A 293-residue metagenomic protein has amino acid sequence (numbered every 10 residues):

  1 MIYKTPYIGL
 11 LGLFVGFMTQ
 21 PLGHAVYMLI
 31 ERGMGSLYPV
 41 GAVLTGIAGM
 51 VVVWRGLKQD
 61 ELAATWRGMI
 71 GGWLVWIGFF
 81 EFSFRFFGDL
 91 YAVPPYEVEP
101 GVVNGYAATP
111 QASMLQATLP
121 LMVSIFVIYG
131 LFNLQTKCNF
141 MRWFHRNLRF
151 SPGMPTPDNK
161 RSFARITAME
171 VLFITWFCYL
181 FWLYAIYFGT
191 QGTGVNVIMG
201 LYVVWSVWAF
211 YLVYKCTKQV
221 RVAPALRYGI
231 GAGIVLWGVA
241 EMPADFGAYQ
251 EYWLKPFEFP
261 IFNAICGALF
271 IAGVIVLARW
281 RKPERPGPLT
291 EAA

Functional and structural regions predicted by a protein language model:
M1-M34, G287-A293: N-terminal signal-anchor module of multipass membrane proteins
L10-L29, G71-F79, V123, V127 (+2 more regions): Hydrophobic, lipid-facing residues on alpha-helical transmembrane segments of integral membrane proteins
M18, G200-A293: C-terminal transmembrane-bundle signature of multipass membrane proteins, characterized by strong activation on
Q20-G23, V43-L57: Central hydrophobic cores of alpha-helical transmembrane segments in multi-pass inner-membrane proteins across all
H24-E31, R55-Q59, L180-T190, V213-T217 (+1 more regions): Juxtamembrane "helix-exit" motif on the non-cytosolic side of transmembrane helices
G33-A48, W66, T193-Y202: Loop-to-helix transition at the N-terminal end of transmembrane alpha-helices
Q59-T156: Membrane-interface helix-loop-helix junctions at boundaries between adjacent transmembrane segments
A107-L115, F126-A225: Long, contiguous internal "core" modules enriched in hydrophobic/ aromatic residues
